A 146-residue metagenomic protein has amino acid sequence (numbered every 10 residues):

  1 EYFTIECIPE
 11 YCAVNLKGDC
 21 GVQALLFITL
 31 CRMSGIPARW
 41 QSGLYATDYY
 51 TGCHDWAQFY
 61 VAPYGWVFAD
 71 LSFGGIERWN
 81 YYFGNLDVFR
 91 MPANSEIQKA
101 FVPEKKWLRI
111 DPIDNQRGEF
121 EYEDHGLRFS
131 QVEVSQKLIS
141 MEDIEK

Functional and structural regions predicted by a protein language model:
E1-G18, D114, E123-E145: Secondary-structure boundary elements
Q23-R109: Hydrophobic/aromatic-rich core segments of domains that either
A93, I97-V132: C-terminal beta-rich recognition modules with glycine/proline-rich loops and embedded aromatic residues
